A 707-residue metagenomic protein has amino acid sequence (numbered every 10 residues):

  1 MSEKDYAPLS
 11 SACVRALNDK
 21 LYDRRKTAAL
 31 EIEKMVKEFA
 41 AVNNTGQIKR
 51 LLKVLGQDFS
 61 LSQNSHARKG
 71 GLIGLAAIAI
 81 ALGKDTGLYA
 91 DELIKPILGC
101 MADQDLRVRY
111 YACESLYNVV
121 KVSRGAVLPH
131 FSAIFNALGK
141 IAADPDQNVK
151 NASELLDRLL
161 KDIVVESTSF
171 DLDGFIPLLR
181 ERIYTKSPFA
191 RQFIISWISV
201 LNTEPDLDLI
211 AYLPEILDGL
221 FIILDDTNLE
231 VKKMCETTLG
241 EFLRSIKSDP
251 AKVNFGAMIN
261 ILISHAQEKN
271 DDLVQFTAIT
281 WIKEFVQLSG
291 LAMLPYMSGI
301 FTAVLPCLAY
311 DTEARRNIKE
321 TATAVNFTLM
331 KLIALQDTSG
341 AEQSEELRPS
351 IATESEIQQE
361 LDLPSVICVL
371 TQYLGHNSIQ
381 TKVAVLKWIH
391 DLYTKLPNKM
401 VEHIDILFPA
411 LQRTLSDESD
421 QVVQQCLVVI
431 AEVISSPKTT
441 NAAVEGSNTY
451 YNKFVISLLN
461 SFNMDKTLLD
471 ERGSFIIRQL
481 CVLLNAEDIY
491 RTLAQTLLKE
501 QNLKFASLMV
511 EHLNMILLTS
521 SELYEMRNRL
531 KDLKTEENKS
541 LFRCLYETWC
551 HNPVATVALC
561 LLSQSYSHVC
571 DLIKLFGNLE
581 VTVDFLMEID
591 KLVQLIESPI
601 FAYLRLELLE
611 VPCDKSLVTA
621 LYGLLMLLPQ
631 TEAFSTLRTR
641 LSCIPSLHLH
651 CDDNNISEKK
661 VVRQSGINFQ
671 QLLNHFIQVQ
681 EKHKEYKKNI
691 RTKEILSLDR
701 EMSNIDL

Functional and structural regions predicted by a protein language model:
M1-E38: N-terminal alpha-helical scaffolding segments that mark the starts of alpha-solenoid/helical-repeat architectures
K4-V14, V42-F59, G87-M101, V127-A142 (+10 more regions): HEAT/HEAT-like alpha-solenoid repeats
C13, L17, E31-K37, G71-L82 (+25 more regions): Hydrophobic residues within the alpha-helices of tandem HEAT/HEAT-like
Y22-D23, N64-H66, Q104-R107, A143 (+11 more regions): Alpha-helix N-cap/helix-start positions at coil->helix boundaries
R24, A67, V108-R109, D146-K150 (+12 more regions): Eukaryote-specific intrinsically disordered, low-complexity regulatory regions enriched for Ser/Thr/Pro/Gln
K26, L30, R68-L72, D91 (+14 more regions): Alpha-solenoid HEAT/ARM repeat scaffold
K53-S60, N64-V120, V127-F131, F135-G139 (+2 more regions): Long amphipathic alpha-helical scaffold regions
V433, N448, N452-L707: Eukaryotic scaffolding regions of large macromolecular assemblies
